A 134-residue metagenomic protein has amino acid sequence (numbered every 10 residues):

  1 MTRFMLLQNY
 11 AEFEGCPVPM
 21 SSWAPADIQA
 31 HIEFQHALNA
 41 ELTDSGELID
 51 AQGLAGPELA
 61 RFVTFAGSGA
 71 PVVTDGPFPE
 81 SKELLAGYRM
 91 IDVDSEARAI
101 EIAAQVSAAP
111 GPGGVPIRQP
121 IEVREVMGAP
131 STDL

Functional and structural regions predicted by a protein language model:
M1-L134: Conserved, structured core segments of small domains
